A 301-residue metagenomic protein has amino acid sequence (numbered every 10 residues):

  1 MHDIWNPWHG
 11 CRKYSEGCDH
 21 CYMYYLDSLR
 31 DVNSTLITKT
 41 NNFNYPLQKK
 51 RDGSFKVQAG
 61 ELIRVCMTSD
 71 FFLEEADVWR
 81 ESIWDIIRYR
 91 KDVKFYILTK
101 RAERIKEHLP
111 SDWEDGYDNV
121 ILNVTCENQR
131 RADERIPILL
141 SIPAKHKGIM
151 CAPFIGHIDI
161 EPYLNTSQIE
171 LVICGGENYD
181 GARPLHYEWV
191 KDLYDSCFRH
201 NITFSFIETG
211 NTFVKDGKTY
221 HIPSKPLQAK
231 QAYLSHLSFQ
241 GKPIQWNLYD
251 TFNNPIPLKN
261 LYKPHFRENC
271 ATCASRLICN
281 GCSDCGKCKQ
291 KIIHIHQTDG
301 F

Functional and structural regions predicted by a protein language model:
M1-V120, Q129-A132, I158-I169, C285-C288 (+1 more regions): Conserved Radical SAM active-site core
H2-H9, E161-F301: Auxiliary Fe-S-binding modules of radical SAM enzymes
C18, V65, I97, L139 (+3 more regions): Conserved, mostly hydrophobic/aromatic
W79-I86, R135-I138, W189-L193: A general structural detector for well-ordered alpha-helical segments in enzyme core domains, enriched
R88-K91, P143, K191, F198-R199: Anion (oxyanion) recognition and catalysis
F95, V120-L122, K147, F204: Hydrophobic/aromatic residues located in beta-strands of well-ordered beta-sheets within soluble catalytic
V124-R135, C151-P162, A182-S196: Glycine-rich beta-alpha loop elements in corrinoid/cobalamin-binding modules across cobalamin-dependent enzymes
C126-N128, L140-N165, I169-L171, G176: Histidine/lysine/aspartate-rich catalytic loop segments that bind and position anionic ligands
